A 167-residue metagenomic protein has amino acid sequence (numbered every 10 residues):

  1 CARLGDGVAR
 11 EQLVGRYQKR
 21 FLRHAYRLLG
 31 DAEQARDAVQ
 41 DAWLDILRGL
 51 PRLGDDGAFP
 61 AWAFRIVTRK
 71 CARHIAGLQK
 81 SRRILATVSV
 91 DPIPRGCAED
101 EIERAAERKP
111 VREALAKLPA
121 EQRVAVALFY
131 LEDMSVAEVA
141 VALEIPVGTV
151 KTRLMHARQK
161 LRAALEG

Functional and structural regions predicted by a protein language model:
C1-R23, V111, K117: A short, charge-rich alpha-helical start-of-domain segment used by transcription regulators
A2, F21, A25, A35-A38 (+5 more regions): Short, small-hydrophobic-rich alpha-helical interface motif
R3-L4, R27-G30, Q40-A58, G77-Q79: Sigma70-family region 2
V14-A32, G49, L115, K160 (+1 more regions): Amphipathic, Lys/Arg- and hydrophobic-enriched alpha-helical face
E33, K109, E113-V124, L128 (+2 more regions): Helix-turn-helix DNA-binding module
R48-D55, R65-A86, E103-R104, H156: Arg/Lys-rich amphipathic alpha helix in sigma70-family domain 2
A76-Q79, E121-R123, R158-G167: Short, Lys/Arg-enriched C-terminal cap helix and immediately downstream tail that follows
V90-A116: Acidic, proline/glycine-rich intrinsically disordered inter-domain spacer in sigma factors
